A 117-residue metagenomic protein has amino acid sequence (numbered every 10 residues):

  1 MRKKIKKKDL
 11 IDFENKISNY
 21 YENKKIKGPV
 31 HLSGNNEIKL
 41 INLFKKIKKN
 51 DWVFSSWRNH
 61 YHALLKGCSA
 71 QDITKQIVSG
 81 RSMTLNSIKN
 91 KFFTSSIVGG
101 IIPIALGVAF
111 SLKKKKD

Functional and structural regions predicted by a protein language model:
M1-I11: Charged, compositionally biased N-terminal leader segments and the immediate start of the first structured element
N15-S18, K24-D117: Cofactor-binding active-site loop characterized by glycine-rich and histidine/acidic residues
